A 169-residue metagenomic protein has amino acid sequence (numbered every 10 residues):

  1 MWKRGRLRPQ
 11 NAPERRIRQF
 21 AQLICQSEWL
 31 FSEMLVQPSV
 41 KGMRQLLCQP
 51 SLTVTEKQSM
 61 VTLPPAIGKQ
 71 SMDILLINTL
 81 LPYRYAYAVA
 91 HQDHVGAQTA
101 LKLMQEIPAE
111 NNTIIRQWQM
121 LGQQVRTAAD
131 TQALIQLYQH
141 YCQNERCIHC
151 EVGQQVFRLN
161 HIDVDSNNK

Functional and structural regions predicted by a protein language model:
M1-Q132: Hydrophobic, aromatic-lined core segments that form the binding pocket/scaffold for planar heteroaromatic ligands
M120-K169: Acidic, carboxylate-rich catalytic segments that either coordinate divalent cations
